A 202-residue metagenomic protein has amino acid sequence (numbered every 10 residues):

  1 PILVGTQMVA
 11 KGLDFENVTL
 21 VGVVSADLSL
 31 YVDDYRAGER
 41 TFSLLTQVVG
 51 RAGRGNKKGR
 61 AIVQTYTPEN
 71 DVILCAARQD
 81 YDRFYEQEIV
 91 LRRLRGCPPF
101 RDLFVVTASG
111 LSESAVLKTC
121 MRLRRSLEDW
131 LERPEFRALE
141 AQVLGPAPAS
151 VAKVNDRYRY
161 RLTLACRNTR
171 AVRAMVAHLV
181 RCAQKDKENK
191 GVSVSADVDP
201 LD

Functional and structural regions predicted by a protein language model:
P1-D33, Q47-D202: Accessory helical-bundle/CTD segments and flexible terminal tails appended to RecA-like ATPase motors
Y35-F42: Short, conserved loop/turn and helix-capping segments at secondary-structure boundaries that abut family-defining
